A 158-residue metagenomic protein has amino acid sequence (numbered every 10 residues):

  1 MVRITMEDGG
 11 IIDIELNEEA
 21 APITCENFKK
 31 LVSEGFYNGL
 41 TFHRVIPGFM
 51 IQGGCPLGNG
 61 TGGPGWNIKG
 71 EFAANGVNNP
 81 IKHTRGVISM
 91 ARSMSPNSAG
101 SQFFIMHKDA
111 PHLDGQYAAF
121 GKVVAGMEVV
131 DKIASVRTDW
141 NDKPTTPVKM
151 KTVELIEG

Functional and structural regions predicted by a protein language model:
M1-G158: Cyclophilin-like peptidyl-prolyl cis-trans isomerases
